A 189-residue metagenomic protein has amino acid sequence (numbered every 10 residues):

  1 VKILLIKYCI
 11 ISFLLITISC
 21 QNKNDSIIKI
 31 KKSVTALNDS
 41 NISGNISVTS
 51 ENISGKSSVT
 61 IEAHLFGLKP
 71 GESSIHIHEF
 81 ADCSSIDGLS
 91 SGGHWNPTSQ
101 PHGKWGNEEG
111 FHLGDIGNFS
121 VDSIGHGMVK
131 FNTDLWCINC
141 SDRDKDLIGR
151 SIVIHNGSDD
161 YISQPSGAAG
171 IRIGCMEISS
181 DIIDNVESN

Functional and structural regions predicted by a protein language model:
K2-I11: Sec-dependent signal peptide recognition, specifically the positively charged N-region followed immediately by
I16-S19: C-terminal motif of bacterial Sec signal peptides marking the signal peptidase cleavage site
Q21-E72, I77-N189: N-terminal leader/targeting pre-sequences
